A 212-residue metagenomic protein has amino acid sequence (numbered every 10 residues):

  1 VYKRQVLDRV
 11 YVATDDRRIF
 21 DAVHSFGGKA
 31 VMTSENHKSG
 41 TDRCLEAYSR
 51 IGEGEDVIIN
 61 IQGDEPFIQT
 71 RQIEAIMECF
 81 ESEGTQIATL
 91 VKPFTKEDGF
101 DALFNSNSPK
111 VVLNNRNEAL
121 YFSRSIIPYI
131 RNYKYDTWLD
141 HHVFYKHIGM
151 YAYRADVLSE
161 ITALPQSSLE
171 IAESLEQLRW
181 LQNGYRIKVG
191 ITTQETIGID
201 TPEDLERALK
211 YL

Functional and structural regions predicted by a protein language model:
V1-Y2: Short, small-residue-biased leader/transition segments that mark boundaries at the very start of proteins
L7, E53-E55, E83-Q86, Y185: Short, high-confidence coil segments that cap the C-terminus of an alpha-helix and link into the following beta-strand
V10-V12, I58, A88, A119 (+1 more regions): Hydrophobic/aromatic residues located in beta-strands of well-ordered beta-sheets within soluble catalytic
Y11, R17-E78: Short phosphate-binding loop-to-helix
N36-G40, T95-D98, T196-I197: A short acidic, often aromatic-flanked loop/helix-cap motif at beta-alpha or helix-coil junctions that lines enzyme
E53, T137-L212: Conserved alpha/beta core of the MobA/IspD/sugar-nucleotide pyrophosphorylase nucleotidyltransferase superfamily
T70-I161: Conserved core of the sugar-phosphate nucleotidyltransferase
